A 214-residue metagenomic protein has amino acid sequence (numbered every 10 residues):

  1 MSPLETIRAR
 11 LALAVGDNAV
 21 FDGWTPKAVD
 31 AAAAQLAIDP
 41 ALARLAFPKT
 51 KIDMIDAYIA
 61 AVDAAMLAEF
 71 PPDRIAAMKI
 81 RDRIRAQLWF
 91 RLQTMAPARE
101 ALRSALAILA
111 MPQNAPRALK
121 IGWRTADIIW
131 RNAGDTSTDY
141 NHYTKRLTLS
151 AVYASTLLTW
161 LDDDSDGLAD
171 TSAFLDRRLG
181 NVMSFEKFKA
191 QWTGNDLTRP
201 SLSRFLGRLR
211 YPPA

Functional and structural regions predicted by a protein language model:
S2-A31, Q35-A41, K49-D56, A60: Short, amphipathic alpha-helix enriched in basic
E5, P71-S104: Hydrophobic alpha-helical connector segments
A61-F70: Conserved phosphoryl-transfer catalytic core
F90-T125: Internal, conserved structured core segments that host functional sites
Q113-D135, T144-S150, A154: Amphipathic alpha-helical packing segments from all-alpha helical-bundle domains
D135-L197: Hydrophobic/aromatic-rich alpha-helical bundle segments in the mid-to-C-terminal region
K187-A214: Long, charge-rich low-complexity segments
